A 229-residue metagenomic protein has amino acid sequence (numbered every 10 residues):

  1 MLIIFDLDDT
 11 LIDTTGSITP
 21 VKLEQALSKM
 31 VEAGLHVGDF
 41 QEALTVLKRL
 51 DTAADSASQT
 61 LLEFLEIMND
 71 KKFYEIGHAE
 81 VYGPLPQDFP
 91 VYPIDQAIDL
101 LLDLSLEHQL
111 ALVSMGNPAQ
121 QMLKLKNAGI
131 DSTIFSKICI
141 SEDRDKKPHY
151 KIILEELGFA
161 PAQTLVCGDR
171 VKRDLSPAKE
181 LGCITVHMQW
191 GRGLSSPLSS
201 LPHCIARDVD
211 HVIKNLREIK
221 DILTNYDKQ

Functional and structural regions predicted by a protein language model:
M1-E42: Active-site neighborhood of HAD-like aspartate-dependent phosphohydrolases
I12, D39, Y92-I94, I134: Solvent-exposed loop/turn and edge beta-strand elements of beta-rich ligand-binding domains
G16, A43, F64, P86-D88 (+3 more regions): Functional surface patches built around histidine and acidic residues
P20, E24, S58-Q59, P118 (+1 more regions): Short, surface-exposed alpha-helical segments at coil->helix boundaries
E24, V31, G38, T45-G83: A metal-dependent, Asp-based hydrolase signature
L35, I67-D70, I130, F159: Helix N-cap/coil-helix junction residues
Q59, G83-L112, K147-P148: Short, acidic loop-to-helix structural element flanking the phosphoryl-transfer center in phosphate-processing enzymes
I98, L102, Q109-A111, N117-Q229: Asp-based, Mg2+/Mn2+-dependent phosphohydrolase catalytic module
